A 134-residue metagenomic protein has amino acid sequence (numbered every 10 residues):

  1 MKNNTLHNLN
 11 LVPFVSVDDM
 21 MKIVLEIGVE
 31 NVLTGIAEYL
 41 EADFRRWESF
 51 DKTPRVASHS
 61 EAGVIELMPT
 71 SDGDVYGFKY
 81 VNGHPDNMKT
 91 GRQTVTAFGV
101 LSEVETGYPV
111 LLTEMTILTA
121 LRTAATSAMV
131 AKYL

Functional and structural regions predicted by a protein language model:
M1-R122, T126-A128: N-terminal ligand-binding/catalytic initiation module
K132-L134: Glycine-rich helix-loop-beta junction characteristic of Rossmann-like nucleotide cofactor-binding loops
